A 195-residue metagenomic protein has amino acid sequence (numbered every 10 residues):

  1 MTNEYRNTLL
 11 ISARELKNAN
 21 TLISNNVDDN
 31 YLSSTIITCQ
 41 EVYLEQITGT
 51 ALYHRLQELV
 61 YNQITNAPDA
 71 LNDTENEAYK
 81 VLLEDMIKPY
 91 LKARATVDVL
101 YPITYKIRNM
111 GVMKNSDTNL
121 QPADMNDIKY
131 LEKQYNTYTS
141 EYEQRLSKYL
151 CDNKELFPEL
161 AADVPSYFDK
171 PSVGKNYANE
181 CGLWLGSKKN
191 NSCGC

Functional and structural regions predicted by a protein language model:
M1-K88, P102-E141, R145-C195: Conserved short "hinge" loops at termini or chain/domain junctions
